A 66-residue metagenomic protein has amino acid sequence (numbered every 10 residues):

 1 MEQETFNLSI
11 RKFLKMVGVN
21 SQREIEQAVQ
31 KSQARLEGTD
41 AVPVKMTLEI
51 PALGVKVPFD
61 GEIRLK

Functional and structural regions predicted by a protein language model:
E2-I10, Q27-Q30, L36-K66: N-terminal intrinsically disordered, cationic/polar leader segments that include organellar targeting peptides
K12-N20: Long, contiguous binding/interaction regions
K15, E26-Q27: General helical structural elements
